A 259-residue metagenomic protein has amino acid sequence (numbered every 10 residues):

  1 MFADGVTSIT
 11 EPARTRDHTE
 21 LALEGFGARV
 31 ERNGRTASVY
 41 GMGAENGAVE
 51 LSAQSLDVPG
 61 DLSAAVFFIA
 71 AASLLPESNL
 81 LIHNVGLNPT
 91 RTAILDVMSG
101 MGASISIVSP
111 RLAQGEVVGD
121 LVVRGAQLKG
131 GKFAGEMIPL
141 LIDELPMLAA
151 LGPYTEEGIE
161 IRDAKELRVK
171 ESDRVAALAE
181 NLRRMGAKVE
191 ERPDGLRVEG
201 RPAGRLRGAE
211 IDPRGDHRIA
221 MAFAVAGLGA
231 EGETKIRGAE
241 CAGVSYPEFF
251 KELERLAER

Functional and structural regions predicted by a protein language model:
M1-R259: Short, structured segments at the rim of ligand-binding sites
